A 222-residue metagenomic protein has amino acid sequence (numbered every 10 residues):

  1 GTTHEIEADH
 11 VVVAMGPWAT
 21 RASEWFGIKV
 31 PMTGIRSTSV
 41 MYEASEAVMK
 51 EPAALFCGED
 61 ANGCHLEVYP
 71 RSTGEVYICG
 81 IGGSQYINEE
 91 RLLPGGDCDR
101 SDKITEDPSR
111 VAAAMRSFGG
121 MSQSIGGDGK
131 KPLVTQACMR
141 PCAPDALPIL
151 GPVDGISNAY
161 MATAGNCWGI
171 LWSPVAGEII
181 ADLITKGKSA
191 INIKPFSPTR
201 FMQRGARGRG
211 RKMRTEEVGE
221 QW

Functional and structural regions predicted by a protein language model:
G1, I78, Y160-A162: Generic recognition of long tandem-repeat/solenoid scaffolds
T2, S45-A47, F201: Generic structural motif
T2-H10: Core beta-strand elements of the Rossmann-like FAD/NAD(P) dinucleotide-binding domain in flavoenzyme oxidoreductases
H4, K103-V111, N166-S173: Aromatic-acidic/polar surface patches that form glycan- and anion
H10, M15-S157, V218-W222: Active-site substrate-recognition segment that forms the wall of the catalytic cavity or substrate channel
S117-W222: C-terminal catalytic lobe of FAD-dependent flavoproteins
